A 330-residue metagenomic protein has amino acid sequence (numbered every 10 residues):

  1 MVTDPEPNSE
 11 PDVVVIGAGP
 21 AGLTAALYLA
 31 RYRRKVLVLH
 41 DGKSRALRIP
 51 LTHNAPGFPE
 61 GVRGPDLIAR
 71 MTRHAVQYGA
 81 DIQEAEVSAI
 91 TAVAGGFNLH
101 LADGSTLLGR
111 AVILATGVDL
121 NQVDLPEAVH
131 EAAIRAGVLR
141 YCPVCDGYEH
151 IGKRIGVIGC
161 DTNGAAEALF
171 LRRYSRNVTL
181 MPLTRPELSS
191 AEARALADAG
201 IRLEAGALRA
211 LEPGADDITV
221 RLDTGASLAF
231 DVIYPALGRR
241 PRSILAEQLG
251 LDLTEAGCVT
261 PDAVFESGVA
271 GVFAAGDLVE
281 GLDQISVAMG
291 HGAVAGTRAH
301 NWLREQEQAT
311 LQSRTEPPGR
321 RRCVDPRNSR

Functional and structural regions predicted by a protein language model:
V2-P11, I82-K153, V232-Y234, V259-A263 (+1 more regions): FAD-binding core/adjacent interface of flavoenzyme oxidoreductases
P11-A69, H74, G159, N163-P186: Beta1-alpha1 glycine-rich phosphate/pyrophosphate-binding loop at the start of Rossmann-like nucleotide-binding domains
G17, A115-G117, Q122, I158 (+3 more regions): Short, well-ordered coil/turn residues at beta-beta hairpins and beta-strand->alpha-helix junctions within
A26, A165-L169, A275-P326: A conserved FAD-binding loop/helix module that cradles the flavin
A75-A94, N98-L101, T106-G109, R173-V259 (+1 more regions): A Rossmann-like FAD-binding core segment of flavoenzymes
H130-E149, L237-S286, V294, N301: FAD-site-proximal beta/loop scaffold in flavoenzymes
G137-V144, R154-E167, S189: Active-site glycine-rich loop that binds ribose-phosphate moieties when present
